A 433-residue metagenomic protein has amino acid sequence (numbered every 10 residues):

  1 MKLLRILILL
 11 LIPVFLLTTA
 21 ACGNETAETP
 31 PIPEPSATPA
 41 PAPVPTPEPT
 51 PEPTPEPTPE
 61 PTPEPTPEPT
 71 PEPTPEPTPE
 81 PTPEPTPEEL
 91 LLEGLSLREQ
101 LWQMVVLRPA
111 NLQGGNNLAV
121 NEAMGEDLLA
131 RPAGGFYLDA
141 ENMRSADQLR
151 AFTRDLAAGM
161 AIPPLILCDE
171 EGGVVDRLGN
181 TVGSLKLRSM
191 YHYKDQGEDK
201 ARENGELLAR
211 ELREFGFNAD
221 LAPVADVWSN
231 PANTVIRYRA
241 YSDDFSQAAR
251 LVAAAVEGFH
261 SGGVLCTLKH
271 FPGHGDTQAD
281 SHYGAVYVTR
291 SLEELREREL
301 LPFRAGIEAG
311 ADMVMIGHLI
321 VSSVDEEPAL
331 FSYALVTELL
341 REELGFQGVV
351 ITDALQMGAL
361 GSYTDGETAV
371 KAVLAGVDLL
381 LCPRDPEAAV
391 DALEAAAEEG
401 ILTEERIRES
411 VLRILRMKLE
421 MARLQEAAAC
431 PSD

Functional and structural regions predicted by a protein language model:
M1-I8: Bacterial N-terminal signal peptides that target proteins for export
L17-A21: C-terminal motif of bacterial Sec signal peptides marking the signal peptidase cleavage site
C22-P35, P39-P43, E48, E80 (+3 more regions): Preference for extracellular/luminal or secreted protein segments
L90, A151-A158, L207-R210, S246-G258 (+8 more regions): Alpha-helical scaffolding segments of alpha/beta enzyme cores, especially the outer helices of TIM-barrel or partial
R98, L165, G263-C266, G345-L355: Short beta-strand/loop segments at the ligand-binding rim of alpha/beta enzyme cores
A110-G114, G125-A248, H270, G275-T289 (+3 more regions): Enzymes and membrane/adaptor proteins characterized by extended Gly/Ser/Thr/Asp/Glu-rich, aromatic-dotted
L251-L268, E294, R298-A311: Phosphate/pyrophosphate-binding betaalpha-module
